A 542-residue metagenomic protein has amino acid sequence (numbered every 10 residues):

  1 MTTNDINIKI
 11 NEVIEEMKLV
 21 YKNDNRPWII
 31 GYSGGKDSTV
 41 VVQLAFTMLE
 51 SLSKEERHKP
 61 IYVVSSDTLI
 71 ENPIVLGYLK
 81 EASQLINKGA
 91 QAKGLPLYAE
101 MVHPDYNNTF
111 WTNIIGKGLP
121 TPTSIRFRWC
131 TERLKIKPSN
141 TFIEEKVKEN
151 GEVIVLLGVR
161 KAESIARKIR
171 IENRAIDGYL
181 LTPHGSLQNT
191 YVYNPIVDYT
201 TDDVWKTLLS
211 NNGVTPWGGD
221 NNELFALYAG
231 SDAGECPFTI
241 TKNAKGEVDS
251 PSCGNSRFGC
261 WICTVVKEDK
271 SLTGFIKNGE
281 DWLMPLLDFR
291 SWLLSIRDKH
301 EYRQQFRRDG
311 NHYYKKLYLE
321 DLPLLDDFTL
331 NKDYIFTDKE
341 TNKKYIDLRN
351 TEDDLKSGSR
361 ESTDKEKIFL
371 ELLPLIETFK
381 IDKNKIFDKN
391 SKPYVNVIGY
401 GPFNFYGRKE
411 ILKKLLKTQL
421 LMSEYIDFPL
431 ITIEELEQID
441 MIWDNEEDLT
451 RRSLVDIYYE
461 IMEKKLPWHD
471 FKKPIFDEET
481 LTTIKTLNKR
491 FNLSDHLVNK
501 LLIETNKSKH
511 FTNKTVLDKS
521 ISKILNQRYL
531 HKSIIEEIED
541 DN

Functional and structural regions predicted by a protein language model:
M1-I29, T39-N542: Nucleotide-activated chemistry modules centered on ATP-dependent adenylation/adenylyltransferase
G35: Conserved G/P- and acidic residue-centered "switch" motifs that form tight phosphate/ATP-binding loops in soluble
